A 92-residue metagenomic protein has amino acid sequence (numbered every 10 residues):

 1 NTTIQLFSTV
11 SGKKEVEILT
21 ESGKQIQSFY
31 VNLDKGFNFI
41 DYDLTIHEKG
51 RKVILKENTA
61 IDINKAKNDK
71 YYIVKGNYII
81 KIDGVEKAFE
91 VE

Functional and structural regions predicted by a protein language model:
N1-K14: Glycine-centered coil/turn sites that cap beta-strands in beta-rich domains
E15-L19: Beta-strand signatures of extracellular beta-sandwich domains
T20, K75: Short, acidic, Ser/Thr-enriched surface-loop or helix-capping motifs
S22-K24, E48, G84-E86: Solvent-exposed strand-loop boundary residues in beta-sheet-rich modules
Q25-Y72: Glycine-centered tight-turn motifs at strand-turn-strand junctions
N38, G76-I80: A short tyrosine-centered beta-strand micro-motif
I82-E92: C-terminal tail/sorting-segment detector
